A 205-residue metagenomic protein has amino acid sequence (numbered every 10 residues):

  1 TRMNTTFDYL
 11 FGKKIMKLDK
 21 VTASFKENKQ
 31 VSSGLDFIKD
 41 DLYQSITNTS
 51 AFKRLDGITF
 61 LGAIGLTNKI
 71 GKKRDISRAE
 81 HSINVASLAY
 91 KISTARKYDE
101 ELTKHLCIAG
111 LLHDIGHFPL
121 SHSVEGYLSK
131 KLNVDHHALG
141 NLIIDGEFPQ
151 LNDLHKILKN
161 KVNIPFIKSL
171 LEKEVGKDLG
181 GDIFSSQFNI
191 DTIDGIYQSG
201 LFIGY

Functional and structural regions predicted by a protein language model:
R2-C107, G116-Y205: Sequence-structural signature of the catalytic-core scaffold of metal-dependent phosphohydrolases that act on
